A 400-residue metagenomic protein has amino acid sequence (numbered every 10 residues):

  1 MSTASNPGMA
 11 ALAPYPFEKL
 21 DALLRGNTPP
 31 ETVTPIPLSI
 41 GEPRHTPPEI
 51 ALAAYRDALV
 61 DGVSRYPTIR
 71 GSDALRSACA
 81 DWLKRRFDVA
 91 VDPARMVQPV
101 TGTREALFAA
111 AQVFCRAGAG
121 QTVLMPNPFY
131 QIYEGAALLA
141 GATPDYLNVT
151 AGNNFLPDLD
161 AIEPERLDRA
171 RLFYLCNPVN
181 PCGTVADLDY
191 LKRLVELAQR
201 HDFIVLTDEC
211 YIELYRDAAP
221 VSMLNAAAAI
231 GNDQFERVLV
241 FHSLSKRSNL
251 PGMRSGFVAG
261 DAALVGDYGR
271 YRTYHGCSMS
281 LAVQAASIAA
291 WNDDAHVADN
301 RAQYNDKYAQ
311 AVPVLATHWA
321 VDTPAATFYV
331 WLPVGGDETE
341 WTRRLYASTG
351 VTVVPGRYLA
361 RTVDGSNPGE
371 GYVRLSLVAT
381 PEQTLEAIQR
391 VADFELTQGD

Functional and structural regions predicted by a protein language model:
M1-Y15, G26-A58, A74, K84-D400: PLP-dependent class I/II
G62-R65, A78-D81: Glycine-rich loop-to-alpha-helix module at the N-terminal edge of alpha/beta enzyme cores
R65-Y66, Y211: Intrinsically disordered, tyrosine-centered linear signaling motifs in cytosolic regions
Y66-P67, A298: Short, surface-exposed loop/turn segments at secondary-structure junctions
R70-G71: Short beta-strand to alpha-helix junction loop
